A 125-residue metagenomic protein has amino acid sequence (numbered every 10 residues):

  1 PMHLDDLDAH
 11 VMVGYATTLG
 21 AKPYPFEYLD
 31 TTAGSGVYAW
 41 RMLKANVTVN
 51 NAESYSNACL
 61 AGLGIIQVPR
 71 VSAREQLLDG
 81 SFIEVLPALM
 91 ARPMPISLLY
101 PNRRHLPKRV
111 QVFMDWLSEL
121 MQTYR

Functional and structural regions predicted by a protein language model:
P1-P93, T123-R125: C-terminal regulatory
V85-R125: A late-sequence structural motif
